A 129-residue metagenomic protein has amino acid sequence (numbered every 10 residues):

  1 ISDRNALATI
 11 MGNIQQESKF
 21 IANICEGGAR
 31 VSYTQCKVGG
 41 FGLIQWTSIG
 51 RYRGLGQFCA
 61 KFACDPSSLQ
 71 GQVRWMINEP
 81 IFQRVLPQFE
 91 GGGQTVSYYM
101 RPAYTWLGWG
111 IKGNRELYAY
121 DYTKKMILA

Functional and structural regions predicted by a protein language model:
I1, Q57-P66, P102-G113: Second-shell loop/turn segments in exported
I1-K19: Export/targeting segments at the very N-terminus of extracytoplasmic proteins
D3-R4, Y33, V96-R101: Hydrophobic alpha-helical context, especially transmembrane and signal-peptide helices
L7-M11, Q70-I77, Y120-T123: Extracytoplasmic/secreted envelope proteins and their assembly/folding machinery, especially bacterial periplasmic
Q15-Q94: Peptidoglycan-targeting cell-wall enzymes and recognition modules
Q94-A129: Active-site or metal-binding loop neighborhoods of secreted/extracellular toxin and effector enzymes
